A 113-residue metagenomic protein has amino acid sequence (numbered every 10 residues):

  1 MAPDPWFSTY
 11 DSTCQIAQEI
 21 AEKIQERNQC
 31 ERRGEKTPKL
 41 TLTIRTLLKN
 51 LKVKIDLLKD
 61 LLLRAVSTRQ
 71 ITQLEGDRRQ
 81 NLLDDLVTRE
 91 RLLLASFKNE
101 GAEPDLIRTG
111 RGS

Functional and structural regions predicted by a protein language model:
M1-S113: Regulatory linker/N-terminal fringe of the SNARE motif in t-SNAREs
